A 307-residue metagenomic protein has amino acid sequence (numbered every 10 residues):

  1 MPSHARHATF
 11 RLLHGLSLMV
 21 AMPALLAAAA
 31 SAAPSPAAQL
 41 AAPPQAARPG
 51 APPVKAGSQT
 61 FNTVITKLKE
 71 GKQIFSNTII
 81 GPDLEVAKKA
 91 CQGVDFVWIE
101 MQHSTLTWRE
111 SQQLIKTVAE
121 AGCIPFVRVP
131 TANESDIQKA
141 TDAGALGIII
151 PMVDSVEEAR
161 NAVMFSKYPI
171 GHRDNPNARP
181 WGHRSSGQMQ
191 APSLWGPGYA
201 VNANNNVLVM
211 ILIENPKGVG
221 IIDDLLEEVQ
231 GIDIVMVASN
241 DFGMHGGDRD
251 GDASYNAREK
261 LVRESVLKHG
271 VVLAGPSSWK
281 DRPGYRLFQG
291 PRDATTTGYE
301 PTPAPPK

Functional and structural regions predicted by a protein language model:
L13-A27: Bacterial N-terminal signal peptides
P44-S76, A191-N205, L261: N-terminal amphipathic alpha-helix/helix-capping segment at the start of soluble metabolic enzymes
P52-P125, A132, M164: Conserved N-terminal beta1-alpha1 strand-loop-helix module at the mouth
G57-F61, H103-T117, A132-I137, D154-R173 (+3 more regions): Active-site-adjacent beta->alpha loops and helix N-cap segments on the catalytic face of soluble alpha/beta enzymes
I65-N77, A119-R128, V201-E214, L261-G275: Short beta-strand/loop segments at the ligand-binding rim of alpha/beta enzyme cores
F75-I79, V97-I99, P125-V129, I148-I150 (+4 more regions): Hydrophobic faces of well-ordered beta-strands that scaffold small-molecule active sites in alpha/beta enzyme cores
A87, A132-L146, I150, E157-E158 (+2 more regions): Catalytic cores of alpha/beta
G147-V229, S239: Conserved anion-binding
